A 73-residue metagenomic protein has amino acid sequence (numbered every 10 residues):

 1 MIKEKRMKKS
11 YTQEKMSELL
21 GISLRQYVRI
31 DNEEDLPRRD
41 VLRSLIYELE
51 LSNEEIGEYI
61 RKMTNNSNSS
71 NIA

Functional and structural regions predicted by a protein language model:
M1-L19, S44, N71: Short basic helix-loop element that most often maps to the first helix and adjoining turn of HTH DNA-binding modules
M7, N32, E50-L51: Residues in soluble alpha-helical coiled-coils and helical-bundle/repeat scaffolds
E14, R25-V28, E54: Key DNA-contact positions within bacterial/archaeal DNA-binding proteins
I22-L36: Recognition helix of helix-turn-helix/homeodomain-like DNA-binding domains that insert into the DNA major groove
L36, D40, N53-A73: Short, charged recognition helix plus adjacent turn of helix-turn-helix-like nucleic-acid-binding domains
R39-R43, E48: Short, Lys/Arg-enriched C-terminal cap helix and immediately downstream tail that follows
